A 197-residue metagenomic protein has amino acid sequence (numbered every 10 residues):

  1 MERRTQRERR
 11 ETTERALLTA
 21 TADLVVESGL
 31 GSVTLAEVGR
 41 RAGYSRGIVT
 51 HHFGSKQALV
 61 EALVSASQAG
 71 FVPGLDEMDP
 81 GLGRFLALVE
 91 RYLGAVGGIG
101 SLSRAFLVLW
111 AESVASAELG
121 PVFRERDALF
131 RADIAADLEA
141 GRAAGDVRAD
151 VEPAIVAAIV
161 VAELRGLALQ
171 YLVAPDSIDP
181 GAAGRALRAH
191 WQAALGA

Functional and structural regions predicted by a protein language model:
M1-E2, G83, A87-G94, R131-A132 (+3 more regions): C-terminal peripheral helix-coil segments that are non-catalytic and often amphipathic
M1-T12, V173: N-terminal intrinsically disordered/low-complexity leader segments
T12, A16, A20-A58, A62: Helix-turn-helix
F53, V108-A115: Short helix-capping/turn signature of helix-turn-helix
A62, P73-R104, P153-V160, G184: Hydrophobic alpha-helical connector segments
S65-G70: Short, basic, alpha-helical segments at the C-terminal edge of helix-turn-helix-like DNA-binding modules
V72, G98-S101, A117-A144, I155-A158 (+1 more regions): Amphipathic alpha-helical packing segments from all-alpha helical-bundle domains
